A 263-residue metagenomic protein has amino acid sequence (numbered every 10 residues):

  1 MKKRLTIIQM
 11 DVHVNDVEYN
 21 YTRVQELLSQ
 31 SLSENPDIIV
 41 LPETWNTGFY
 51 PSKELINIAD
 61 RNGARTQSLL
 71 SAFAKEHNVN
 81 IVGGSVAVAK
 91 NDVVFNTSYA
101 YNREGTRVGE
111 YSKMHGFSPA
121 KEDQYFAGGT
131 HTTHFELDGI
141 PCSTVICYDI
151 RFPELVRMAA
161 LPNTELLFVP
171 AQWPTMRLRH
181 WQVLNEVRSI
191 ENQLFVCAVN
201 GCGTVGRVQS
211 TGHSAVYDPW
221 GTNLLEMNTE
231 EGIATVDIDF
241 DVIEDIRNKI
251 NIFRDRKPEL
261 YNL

Functional and structural regions predicted by a protein language model:
K2-V14, V40, T97, E110 (+2 more regions): Active-site-proximal beta-strand elements of phosphoester/diester hydrolases
R4, N35-P36, N78, P141 (+1 more regions): Short loop/turn motifs at secondary-structure junctions
R4, V82, T97, H131 (+1 more regions): Conserved beta-strand and immediately adjacent loop positions that scaffold enzyme active sites
V17-E18, E26-E104, E110, W173-L194: Cys-nucleophile CN-hydrolase/nitrilase-fold catalytic domain and related Cys-dependent amidase chemistry that acts on
Y19-L28, R151-R157: Short, acidic/polar
N62, A89-P162, M176-V183, S210 (+2 more regions): Active-site catalytic loop in hydrolytic enzyme cores
N62-V82, R151-A234: CN hydrolase (nitrilase-like) catalytic-core segments centered on the catalytic cysteine and neighboring Lys/Glu
G109-E110, H134, G201-L263: C-terminal beta-strand edge segments of enzyme domains
